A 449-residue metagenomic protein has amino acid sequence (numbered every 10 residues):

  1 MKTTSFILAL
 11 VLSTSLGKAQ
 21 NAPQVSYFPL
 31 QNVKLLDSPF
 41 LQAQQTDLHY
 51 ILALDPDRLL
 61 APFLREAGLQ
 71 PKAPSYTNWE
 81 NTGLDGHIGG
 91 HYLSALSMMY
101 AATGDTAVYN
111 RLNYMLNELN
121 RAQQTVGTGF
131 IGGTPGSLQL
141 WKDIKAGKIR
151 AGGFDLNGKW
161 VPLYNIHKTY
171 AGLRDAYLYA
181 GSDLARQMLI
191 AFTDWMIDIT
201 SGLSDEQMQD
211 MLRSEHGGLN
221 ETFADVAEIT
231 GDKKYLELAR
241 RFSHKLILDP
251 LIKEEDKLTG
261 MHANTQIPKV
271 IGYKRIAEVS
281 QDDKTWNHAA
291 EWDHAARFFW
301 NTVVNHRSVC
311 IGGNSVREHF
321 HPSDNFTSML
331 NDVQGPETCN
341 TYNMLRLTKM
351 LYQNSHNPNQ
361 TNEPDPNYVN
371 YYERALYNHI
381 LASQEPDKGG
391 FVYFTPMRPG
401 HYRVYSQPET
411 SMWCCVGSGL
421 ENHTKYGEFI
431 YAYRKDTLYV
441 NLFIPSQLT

Functional and structural regions predicted by a protein language model:
M1-N21: Bacterial Sec-dependent N-terminal signal peptides
Q20-T449: Glycan-recognition and catalytic cores of secretory/periplasmic carbohydrate-active enzymes
